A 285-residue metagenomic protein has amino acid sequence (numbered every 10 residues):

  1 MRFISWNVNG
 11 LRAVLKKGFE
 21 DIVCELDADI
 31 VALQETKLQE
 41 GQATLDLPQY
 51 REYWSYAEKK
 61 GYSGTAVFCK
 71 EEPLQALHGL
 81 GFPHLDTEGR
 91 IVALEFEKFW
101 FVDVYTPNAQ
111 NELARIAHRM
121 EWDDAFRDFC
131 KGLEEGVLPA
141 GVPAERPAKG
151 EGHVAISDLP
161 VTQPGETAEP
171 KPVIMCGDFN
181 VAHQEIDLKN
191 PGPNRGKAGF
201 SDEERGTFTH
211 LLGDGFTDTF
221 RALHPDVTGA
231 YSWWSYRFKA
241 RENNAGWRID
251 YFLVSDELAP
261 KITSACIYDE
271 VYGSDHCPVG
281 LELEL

Functional and structural regions predicted by a protein language model:
M1-L47, R51, A57-Y62, H78 (+5 more regions): N-terminal, active-site-proximal structural segment of metallo-dependent hydrolase catalytic domains
M1-N9, K98-Q110, C176: Active-site-proximal beta-strand elements of phosphoester/diester hydrolases
N7, V23-G41, F101, A140 (+5 more regions): Active-site beta-strand/loop signature of hydrolases that rely on acidic residues for catalysis
I30, R51, A125-V142, R146 (+3 more regions): Metal-dependent phosphoesterases centered on the DNase I-like endonuclease/exonuclease/phosphatase
K37, A43-A114, H118: Structured beta-strand-rich core segments of catalytic domains in phosphoester-bond hydrolases
S55-E58, F82-P83, R241-N244, D269-Y272: Short Gly/Pro-enriched turn/cap motifs at secondary-structure boundaries
K60-Q75, F238-P260: Conserved beta strand-loop-helix elements of the APE1-like EEP
K70, L94-E97, S255-D256, L281-L285: Active-site beta-strand termini and strand-to-loop segments that position acidic
